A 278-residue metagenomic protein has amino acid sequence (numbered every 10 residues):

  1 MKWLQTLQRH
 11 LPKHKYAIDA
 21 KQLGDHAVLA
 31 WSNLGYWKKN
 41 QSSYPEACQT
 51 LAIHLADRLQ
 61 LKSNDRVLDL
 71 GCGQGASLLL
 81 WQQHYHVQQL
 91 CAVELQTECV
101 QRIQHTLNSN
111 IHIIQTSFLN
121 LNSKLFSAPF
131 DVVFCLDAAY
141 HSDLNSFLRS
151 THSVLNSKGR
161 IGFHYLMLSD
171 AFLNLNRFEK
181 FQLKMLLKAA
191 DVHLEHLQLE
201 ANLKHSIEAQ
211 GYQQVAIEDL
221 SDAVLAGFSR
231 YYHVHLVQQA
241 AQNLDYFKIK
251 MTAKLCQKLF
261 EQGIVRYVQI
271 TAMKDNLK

Functional and structural regions predicted by a protein language model:
M1-L23: N-terminal auxiliary segments of SAM/dcSAM-dependent transferases
E46-S63: Conserved alpha-helix/loop element of class I SAM-dependent methyltransferases that forms part of the SAM/SAH-binding
L68, Q74-N120: Class I SAM-dependent methyltransferase SAM/SAH-binding core
S123-V133: A short acidic, Gly/Pro-enriched loop at the edge of an enzyme's catalytic core that lines a small-molecule cofactor
S146-R160: A short glycine-rich, Lys/Arg-flanked "PGG" loop and its adjoining helix->strand segment in the class I
G162-M185: Conserved class I S-adenosyl-L-methionine
L194-G211: Short alpha-helix
A216-K278: Conserved Class I S-adenosyl-L-methionine
